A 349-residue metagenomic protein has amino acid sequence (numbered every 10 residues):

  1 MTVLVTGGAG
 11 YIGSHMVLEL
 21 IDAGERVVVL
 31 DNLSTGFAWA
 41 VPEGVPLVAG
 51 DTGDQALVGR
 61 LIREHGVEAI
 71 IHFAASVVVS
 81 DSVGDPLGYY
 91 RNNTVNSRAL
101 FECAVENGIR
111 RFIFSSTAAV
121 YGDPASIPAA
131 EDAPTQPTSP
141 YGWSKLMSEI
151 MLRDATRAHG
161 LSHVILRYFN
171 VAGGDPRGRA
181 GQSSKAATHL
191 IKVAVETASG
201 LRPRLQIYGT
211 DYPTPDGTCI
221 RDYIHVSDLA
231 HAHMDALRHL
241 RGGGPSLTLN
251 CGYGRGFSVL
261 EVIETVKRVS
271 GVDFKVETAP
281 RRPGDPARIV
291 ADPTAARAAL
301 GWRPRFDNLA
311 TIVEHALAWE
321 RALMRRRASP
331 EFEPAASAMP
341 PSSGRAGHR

Functional and structural regions predicted by a protein language model:
M1-G174: N-terminal Rossmann-like NAD(P)+-binding domain of SDR-like oxidoreductases, especially those catalyzing
Y11, S139, R167, Q182-K185 (+4 more regions): Amphipathic alpha-helical recognition patches that constitute DNA-binding helices
P46, G84, G88, A125-S126 (+9 more regions): Short capping/connector residues at structural and topological boundaries
G50, S183-A187, R255, R305: Residue-level signature of the cytosolic catalytic core of signaling kinases
Y90, T138-L146, A180-K192, D222-Y223: Short-chain dehydrogenase/reductase
P176-R179, T218-C219: Short acidic, glycine/proline-rich loop/turn micro-motifs
I191-R349: C-terminal substrate-binding subdomain of Rossmann-fold SDR/epimerase-dehydratase oxidoreductases
